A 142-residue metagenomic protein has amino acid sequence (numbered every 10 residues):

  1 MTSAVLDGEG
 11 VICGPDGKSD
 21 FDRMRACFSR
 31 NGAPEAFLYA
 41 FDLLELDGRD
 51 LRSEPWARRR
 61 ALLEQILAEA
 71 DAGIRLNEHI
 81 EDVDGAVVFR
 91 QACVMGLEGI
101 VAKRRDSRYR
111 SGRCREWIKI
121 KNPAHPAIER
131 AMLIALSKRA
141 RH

Functional and structural regions predicted by a protein language model:
M1-H142: Catalytic cores of nucleic-acid ligases and guanylyltransferases
